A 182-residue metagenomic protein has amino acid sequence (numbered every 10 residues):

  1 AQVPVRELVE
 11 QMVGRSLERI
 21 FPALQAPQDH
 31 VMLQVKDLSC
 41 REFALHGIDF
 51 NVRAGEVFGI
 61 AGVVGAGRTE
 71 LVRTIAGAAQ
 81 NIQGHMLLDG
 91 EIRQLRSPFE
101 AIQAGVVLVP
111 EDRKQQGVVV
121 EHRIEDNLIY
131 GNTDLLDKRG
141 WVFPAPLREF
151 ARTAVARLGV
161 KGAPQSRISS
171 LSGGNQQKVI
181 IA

Functional and structural regions predicted by a protein language model:
A1-A182: Glycine-rich phosphate-binding loops of nucleotide-dependent enzymes
